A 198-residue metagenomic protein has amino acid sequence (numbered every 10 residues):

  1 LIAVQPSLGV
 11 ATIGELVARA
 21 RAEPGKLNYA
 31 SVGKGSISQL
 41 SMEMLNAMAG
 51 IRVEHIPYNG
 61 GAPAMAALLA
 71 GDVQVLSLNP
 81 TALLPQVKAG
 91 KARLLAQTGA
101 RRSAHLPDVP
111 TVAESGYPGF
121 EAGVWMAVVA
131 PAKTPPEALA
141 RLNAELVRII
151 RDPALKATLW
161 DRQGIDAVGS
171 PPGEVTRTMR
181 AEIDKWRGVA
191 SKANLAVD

Functional and structural regions predicted by a protein language model:
L1-P63, V112, W125-T158: Hinge/capping helix and adjacent helix->loop/strand transition within the periplasmic-binding protein
V10-I13, G61-A62, P80, L106 (+1 more regions): Structural motif corresponding to alpha-helix initiation and N-cap regions
T12, P57, G71-D72, N79 (+5 more regions): Conserved functional loop/turn residues at catalytic and ligand-binding sites
E23-L27, A49-I51, L69-L78, K91-L94 (+2 more regions): Alpha-to-beta junction loops
M44, M48, A62-L76, T81-A89 (+1 more regions): Short helices/loops that flank or line small-molecule/ion binding pockets
M48-I51, K88, T111, P136-D198: An extracytoplasmic/periplasmic, membrane-proximal ligand-sensing/linker region
Y58, S77-N79, Q97, A122 (+1 more regions): Short beta-strand and adjacent tight-turn residues that come in two discontinuous sequence segments and form the edges
L83-P153, A181-D184: C-terminal lobe and pocket-closing loops of periplasmic/extracytoplasmic Venus-flytrap solute-binding proteins
